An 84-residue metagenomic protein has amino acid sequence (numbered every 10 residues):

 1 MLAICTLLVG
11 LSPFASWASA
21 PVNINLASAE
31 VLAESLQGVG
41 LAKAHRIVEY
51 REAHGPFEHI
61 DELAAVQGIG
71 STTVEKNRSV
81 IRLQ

Functional and structural regions predicted by a protein language model:
M1-S35, L41-E49, A53-P56, Q84: Long, highly charged, low-complexity intrinsically disordered interaction regions that mediate electrostatic DNA/RNA
V66: Short, surface-exposed glycine/acidic/tryptophan-bearing loops
